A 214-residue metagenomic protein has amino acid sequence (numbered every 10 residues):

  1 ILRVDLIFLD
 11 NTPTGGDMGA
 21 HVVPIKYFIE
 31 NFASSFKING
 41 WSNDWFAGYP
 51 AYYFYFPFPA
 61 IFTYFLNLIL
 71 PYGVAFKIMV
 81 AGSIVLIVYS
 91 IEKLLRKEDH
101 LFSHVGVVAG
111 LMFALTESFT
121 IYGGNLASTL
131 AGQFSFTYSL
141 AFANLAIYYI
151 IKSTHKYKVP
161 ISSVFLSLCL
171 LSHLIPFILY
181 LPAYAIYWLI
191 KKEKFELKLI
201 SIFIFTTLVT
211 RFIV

Functional and structural regions predicted by a protein language model:
I1-V214: Membrane-embedded transmembrane-helix bundle of lipid-linked glycan/lipid transferases
